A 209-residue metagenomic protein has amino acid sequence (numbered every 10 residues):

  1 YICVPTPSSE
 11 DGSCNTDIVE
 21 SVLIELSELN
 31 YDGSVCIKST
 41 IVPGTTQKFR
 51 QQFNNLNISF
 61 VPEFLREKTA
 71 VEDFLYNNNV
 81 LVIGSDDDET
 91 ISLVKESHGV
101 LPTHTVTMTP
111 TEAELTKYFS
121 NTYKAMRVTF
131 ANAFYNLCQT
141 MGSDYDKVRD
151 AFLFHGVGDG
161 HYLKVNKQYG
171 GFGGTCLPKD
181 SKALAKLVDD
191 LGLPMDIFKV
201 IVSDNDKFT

Functional and structural regions predicted by a protein language model:
Y1-I2, I37: Redox-cofactor binding/interface segments in oxidoreductases and associated redox assembly factors
P5-E10, E112-E114: A short, flexible beta-alpha/helix-coil linker loop
P7-T69: Rossmann-like NAD(P)(H) cofactor-binding subdomain of soluble oxidoreductases
K48-V61, R66-H161, L187-P194: Internal alpha-helical scaffold of NAD(P)-dependent oxidoreductase catalytic cores
Q168-F172: A short glycine/serine-rich beta->alpha loop
K186-D190, I197, S203-T209: ATP-dependent carboxylate/acyl-activation modules
